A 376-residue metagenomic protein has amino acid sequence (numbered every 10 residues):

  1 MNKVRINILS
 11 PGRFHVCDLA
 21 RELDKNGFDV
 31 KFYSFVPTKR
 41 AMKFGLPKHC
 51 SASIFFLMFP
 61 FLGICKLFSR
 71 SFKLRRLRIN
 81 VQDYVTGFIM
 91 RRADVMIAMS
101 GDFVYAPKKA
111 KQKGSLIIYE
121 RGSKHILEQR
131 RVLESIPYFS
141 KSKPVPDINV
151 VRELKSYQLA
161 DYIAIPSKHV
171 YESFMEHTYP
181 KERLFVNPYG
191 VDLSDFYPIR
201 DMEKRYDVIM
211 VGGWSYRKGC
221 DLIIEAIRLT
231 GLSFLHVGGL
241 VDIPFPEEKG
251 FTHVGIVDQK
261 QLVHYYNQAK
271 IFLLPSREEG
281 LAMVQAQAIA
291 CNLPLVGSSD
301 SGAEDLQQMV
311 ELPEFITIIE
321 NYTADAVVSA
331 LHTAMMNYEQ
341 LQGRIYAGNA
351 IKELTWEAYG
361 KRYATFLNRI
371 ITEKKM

Functional and structural regions predicted by a protein language model:
F61-K73, L116-V151: Acceptor-binding helix/loop patch of EC 2.4 sugar-transfer enzymes, predominantly nucleotide-sugar-dependent
D83-R92, V104-A106, H125, F139-I163: Membrane-proximal helix-turn-helix segments that form the acceptor-binding/catalytic region of lipid-linked
Y157, H264-A269: Short alpha-helical donor nucleotide-sugar binding micro-motif in glycosyltransferases
D192, I199-K218, I224-L229, L235: Conserved donor-binding/catalytic core segment of Leloir-type glycosyltransferases
R277: Aromatic "clamp/platform" in nucleotide-sugar-dependent glycosyltransferases that forms part of the donor/acceptor
P294-S299: Short hydrophobic beta-strand element within catalytic cores of glycosyltransferases and related nucleotide-activated
E304-H332: Change "using UDP/GDP/dTDP sugars" to "using nucleotide sugars
E339-I370: A charged, aromatic-enriched C-terminal amphipathic alpha-helix characteristic of glycosyltransferases across folds
